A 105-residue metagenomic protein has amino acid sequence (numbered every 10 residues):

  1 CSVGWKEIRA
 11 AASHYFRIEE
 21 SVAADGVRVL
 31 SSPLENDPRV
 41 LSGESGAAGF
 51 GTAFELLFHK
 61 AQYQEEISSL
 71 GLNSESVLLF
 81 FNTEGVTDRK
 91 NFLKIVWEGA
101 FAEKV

Functional and structural regions predicted by a protein language model:
C1-L70: Active-site-adjacent helical/loop segments in soluble small-molecule enzymes
F50-V105: Phosphate-binding loop/pocket of nucleotide- and phosphate-handling active sites
